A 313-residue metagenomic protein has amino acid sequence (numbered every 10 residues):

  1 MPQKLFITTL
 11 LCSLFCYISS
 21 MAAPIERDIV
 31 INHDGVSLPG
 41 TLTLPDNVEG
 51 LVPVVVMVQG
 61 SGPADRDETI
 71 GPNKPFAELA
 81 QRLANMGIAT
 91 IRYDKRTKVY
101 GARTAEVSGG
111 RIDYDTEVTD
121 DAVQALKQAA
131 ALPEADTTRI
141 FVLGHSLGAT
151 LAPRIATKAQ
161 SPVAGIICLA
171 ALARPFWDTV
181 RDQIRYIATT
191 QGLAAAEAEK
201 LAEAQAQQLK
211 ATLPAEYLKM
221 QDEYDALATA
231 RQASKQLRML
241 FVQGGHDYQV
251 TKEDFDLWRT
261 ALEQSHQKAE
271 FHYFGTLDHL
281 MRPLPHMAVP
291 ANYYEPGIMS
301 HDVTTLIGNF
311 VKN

Functional and structural regions predicted by a protein language model:
A23-G50: N-terminal cap/lid segment of alpha/beta-hydrolase-fold proteins
L51-G60: Short beta-strand element of the alpha/beta-hydrolase
G60-A77, R92-T116, R282-N292: Cap/lid segment of the alpha/beta-hydrolase catalytic domain
R111-L132: Alpha/beta-hydrolase active-site loop
Q128-Q183: Primarily recognizes the serine-hydrolase "nucleophile elbow" in alpha/beta-hydrolase and SGNH/GDSL folds
F241-Q243: Short beta-strand/loop motif that positions the catalytic acidic residue of the alpha/beta-hydrolase fold
Y248-D254: Conserved alpha/beta-hydrolase "acid-adjacent" motif
L280, H286-N313: Catalytic active-site module of serine/aspartate enzymes centered on a nucleophile-bearing elbow/loop
